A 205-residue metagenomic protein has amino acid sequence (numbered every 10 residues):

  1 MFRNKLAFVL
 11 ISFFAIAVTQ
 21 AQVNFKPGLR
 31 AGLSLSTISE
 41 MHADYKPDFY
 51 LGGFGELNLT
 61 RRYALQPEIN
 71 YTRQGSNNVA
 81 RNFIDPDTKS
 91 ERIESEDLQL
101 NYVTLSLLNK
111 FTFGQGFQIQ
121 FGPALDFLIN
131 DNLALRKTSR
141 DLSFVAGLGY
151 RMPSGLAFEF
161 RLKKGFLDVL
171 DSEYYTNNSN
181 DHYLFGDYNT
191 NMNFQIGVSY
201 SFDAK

Functional and structural regions predicted by a protein language model:
M1-K26, R30, V198, F202: Bacterial Sec-dependent N-terminal signal peptides
Q20-Q22, Q66, Q120, Q195: Glutamine-centric residue-chemistry signal
V23-F25, Y45-F49, Q99-V103, T138-F144 (+1 more regions): Residues that define the transmembrane beta-barrel architecture of outer-membrane proteins
L29-L33, L51-L59, I69-Y71, L105-F111 (+4 more regions): Residues on the lipid-exposed face of transmembrane beta-strands in outer-membrane beta-barrel proteins
S34-F54: Surface-exposed strand-loop-strand hairpins of Gram-negative outer-membrane beta-barrel proteins
I38-A43, R73-N101, F127-R140, D168-T190: Flexible, solvent-exposed loop segments that connect beta-strands
R62-L65, G116-I119, S154-F160, K205: Repeated loop/turn-to-beta-strand initiation elements of outer-membrane beta-barrel proteins
N130-F166: A charged, solvent-exposed segment within the mature domains of Sec-exported extracytoplasmic proteins
